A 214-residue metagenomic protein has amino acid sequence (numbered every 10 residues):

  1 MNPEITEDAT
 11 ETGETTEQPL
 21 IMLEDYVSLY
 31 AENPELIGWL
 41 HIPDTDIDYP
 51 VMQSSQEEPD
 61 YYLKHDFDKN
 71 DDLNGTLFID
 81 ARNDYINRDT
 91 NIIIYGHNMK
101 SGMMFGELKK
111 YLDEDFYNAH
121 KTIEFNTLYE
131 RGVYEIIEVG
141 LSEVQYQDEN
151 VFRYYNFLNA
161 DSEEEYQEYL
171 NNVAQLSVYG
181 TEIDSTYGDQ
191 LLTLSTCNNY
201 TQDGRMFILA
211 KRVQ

Functional and structural regions predicted by a protein language model:
M1-Q214: Solvent-exposed, non-transmembrane regions of membrane-associated and secreted proteins
